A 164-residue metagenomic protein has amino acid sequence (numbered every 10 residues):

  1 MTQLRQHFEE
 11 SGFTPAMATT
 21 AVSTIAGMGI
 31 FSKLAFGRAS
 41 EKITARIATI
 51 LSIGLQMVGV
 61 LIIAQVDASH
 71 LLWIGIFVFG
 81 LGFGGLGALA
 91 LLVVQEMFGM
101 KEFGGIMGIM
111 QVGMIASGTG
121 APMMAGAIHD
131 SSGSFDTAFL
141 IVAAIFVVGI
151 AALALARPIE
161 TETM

Functional and structural regions predicted by a protein language model:
M1-F31, F36, A121: Extracytoplasmic gate region of multi-pass secondary transporters
F8-E9, A39-S40, M124-G133: Interfacial helix-cap and linker-helix signal at transmembrane-aqueous boundaries of multi-pass secondary transporters
L55-D67: C-terminal ends and interior cores of transmembrane alpha-helices in multi-pass membrane transporters/permeases
H70-V78: Paired small-residue
G85-F98: Intracellular juxtamembrane helix-capping segments at the cytosolic ends of symmetry-related transmembrane helices
Q95-G104, G133: Paired intracellular helix-loop junctions of major facilitator superfamily
T137-L155: Symmetry-related core transmembrane helices of the 12-TM Major Facilitator Superfamily/SLC fold
